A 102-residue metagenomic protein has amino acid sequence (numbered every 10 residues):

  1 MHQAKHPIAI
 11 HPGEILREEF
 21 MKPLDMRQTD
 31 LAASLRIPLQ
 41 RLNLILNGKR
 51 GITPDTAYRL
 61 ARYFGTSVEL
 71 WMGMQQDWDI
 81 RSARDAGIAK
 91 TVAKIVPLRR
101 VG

Functional and structural regions predicted by a protein language model:
M1-A4, R100-G102: Intrinsically disordered, low-complexity and often Lys/Arg-enriched segments
H2-M26, G73: A short, Lys/Arg-rich alpha-helix, primarily the initiator
M21, A32, A61: The alpha-helix within a helix-turn-helix
D25-L44: Short alpha-helical DNA-recognition segment
N47-K49, Q76: Residue-level detection of the helix-turn-helix DNA-binding "recognition helix"
K49-R62: Short, basic-rich loop-to-helix N-cap that marks the start of a DNA-contacting helix
M72-G102: Short, charged recognition helix plus adjacent turn of helix-turn-helix-like nucleic-acid-binding domains
